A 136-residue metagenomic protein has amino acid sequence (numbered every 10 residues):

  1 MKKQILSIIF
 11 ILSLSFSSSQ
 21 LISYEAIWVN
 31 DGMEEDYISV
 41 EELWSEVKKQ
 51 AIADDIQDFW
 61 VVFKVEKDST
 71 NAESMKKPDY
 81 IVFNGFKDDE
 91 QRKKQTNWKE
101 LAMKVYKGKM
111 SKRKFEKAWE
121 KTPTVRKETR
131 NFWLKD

Functional and structural regions predicted by a protein language model:
M1-L21: Bacterial Sec-dependent N-terminal signal peptides
Q20-N30, I81-G85: Active-site-flanking beta-strand signature of metal-NTP-handling nucleotidyl enzymes and homologous cyclase-like
E25-Q57: N-terminal targeting signals for Sec/Tat export/insertion, comprising classic cleavable signal peptides
I27-V29, F63-K67, A72, F86 (+1 more regions): Long, low-complexity, Ser/Thr/Gly/Pro-rich intrinsically disordered segments that act as flexible linkers and assembly
E35, F86-W98: Short amphipathic alpha-helices within nucleic acid-binding modules
S39-L43, Q95-L101: Short amphipathic alpha-helices in soluble, non-transmembrane regions that often serve as interface/regulatory elements
K48, E100-Y106: A common structural junction motif
K48-I81, G85: Short, glycine- and small/hydrophobic-rich beta-strand elements in well-ordered beta-sheets
